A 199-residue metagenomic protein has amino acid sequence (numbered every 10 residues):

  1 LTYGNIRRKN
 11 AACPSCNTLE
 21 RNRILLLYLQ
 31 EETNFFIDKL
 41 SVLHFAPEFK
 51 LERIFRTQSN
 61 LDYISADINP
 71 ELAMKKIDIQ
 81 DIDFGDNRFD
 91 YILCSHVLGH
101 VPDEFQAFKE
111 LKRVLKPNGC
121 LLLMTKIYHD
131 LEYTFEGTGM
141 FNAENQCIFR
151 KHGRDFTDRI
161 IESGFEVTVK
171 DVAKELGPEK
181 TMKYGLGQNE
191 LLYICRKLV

Functional and structural regions predicted by a protein language model:
L1-K39: N-terminal juxtadomain amphipathic helix that follows a signal peptide/anchor or precedes a small N-terminal auxiliary
K39-F135, K151-R159, L192-L198: Conserved SAM-binding loop
G99, E144-Q146: A generic structural signal for short
E132-G137, K180-K183: Short aromatic-enriched loop/helix-cap "lid" or pocket-rim segments at secondary-structure transitions that line
E136-E144: Short glycine/proline- and charge-enriched loop/turn segments that cap or connect secondary-structure elements
Q146-K170: Short alpha-helix
S163, K170-V199: Core SAM-dependent methyltransferase catalytic element
